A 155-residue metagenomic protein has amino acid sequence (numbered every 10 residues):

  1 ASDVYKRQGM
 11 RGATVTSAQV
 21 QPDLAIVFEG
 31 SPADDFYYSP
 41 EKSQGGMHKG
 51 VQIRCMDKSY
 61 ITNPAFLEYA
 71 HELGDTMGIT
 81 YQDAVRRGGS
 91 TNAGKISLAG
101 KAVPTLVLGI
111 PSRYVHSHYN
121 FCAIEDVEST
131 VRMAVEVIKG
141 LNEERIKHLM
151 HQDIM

Functional and structural regions predicted by a protein language model:
A1-Y5: Short, small-residue-biased leader/transition segments that mark boundaries at the very start of proteins
K6, G30-P32, S112: Glycine-rich beta-alpha junction loops
K6-A13: Glycine-rich phosphate- or other oxyanion-binding loops that anchor nucleotides, phosphorylated ligands
T14-V15, G94: Active-site phosphate/pyrophosphate- and oxyanion-stabilizing loops and adjacent acidic/basic residues in soluble
S17-A33: A glycine-rich helix N-cap at a beta->alpha junction
P22, S39-I53: Active-site loop ensemble at the mouth of alpha/beta enzyme cores that anchors a bound cofactor
P32-Y38, I61-P64: A general structural motif
H48-V127, V131, V137-L141, R145-M155: Active-site-adjacent substrate-binding region of metalloamidase/peptidase-like peptide-processing proteins
